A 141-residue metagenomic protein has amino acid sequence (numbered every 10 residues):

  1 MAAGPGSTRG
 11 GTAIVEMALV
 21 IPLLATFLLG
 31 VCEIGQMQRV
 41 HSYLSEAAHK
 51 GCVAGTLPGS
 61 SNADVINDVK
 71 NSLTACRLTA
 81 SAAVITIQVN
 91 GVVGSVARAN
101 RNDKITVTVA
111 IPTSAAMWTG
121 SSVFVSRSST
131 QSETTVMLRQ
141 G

Functional and structural regions predicted by a protein language model:
M1-A2, T86: Short intrinsically disordered, low-complexity coil segments enriched in acidic
A2-L73: Alpha-helical assembly-interface signal, strongest on the long, hydrophobic N-terminal helix that forms
H41, V53-G141: Short, conserved structural patches
